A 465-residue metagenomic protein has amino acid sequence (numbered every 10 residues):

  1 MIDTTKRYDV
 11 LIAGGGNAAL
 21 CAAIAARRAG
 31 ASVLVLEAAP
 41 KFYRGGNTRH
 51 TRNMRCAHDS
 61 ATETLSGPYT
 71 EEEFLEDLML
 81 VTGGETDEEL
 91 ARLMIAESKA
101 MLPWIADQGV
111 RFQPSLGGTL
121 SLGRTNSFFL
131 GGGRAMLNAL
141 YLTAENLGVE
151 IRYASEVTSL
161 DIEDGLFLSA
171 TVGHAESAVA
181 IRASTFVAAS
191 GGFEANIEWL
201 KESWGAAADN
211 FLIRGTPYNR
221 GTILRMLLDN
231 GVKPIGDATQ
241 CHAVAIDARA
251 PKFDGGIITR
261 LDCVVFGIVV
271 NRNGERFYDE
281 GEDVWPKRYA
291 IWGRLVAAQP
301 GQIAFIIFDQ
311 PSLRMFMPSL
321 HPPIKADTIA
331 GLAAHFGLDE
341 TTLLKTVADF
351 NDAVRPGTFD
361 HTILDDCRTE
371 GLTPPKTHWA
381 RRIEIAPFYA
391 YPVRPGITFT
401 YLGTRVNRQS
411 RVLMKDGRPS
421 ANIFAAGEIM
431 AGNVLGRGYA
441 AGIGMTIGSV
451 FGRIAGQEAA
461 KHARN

Functional and structural regions predicted by a protein language model:
M1-V10, R28, G438, K461-R464: Extreme N-terminal leader/targeting segments of oxidoreductases
D3-A18, L34: Beta1/beta-strand and adjacent pyrophosphate-binding region of the FAD-binding site in flavoprotein oxidoreductases
T5-Y8, A175-T185, P419: Core beta-strand elements of the Rossmann-like FAD/NAD(P) dinucleotide-binding domain in flavoenzyme oxidoreductases
S32, A38-E150, A154-S159, E198-W199 (+3 more regions): Conserved N-terminal/central alpha/beta ligand/cofactor-binding core
I181-A250, M445, I454: Glycine-rich loop(s) and the adjacent beta-strand/alpha-helix scaffold that form part
L224-T342: An anion/pyrophosphate-binding glycine-rich loop and adjacent beta-alpha core in soluble alpha-beta enzymes
A297-P387, E458, H462: Helix-rich C-terminal "cap"/substrate-channel and partner-interaction subdomain that packs against the flavin-binding
L344-N433, R437: A glycine-rich dinucleotide-binding beta-alpha-beta segment and adjacent secondary-structure elements that constitute
